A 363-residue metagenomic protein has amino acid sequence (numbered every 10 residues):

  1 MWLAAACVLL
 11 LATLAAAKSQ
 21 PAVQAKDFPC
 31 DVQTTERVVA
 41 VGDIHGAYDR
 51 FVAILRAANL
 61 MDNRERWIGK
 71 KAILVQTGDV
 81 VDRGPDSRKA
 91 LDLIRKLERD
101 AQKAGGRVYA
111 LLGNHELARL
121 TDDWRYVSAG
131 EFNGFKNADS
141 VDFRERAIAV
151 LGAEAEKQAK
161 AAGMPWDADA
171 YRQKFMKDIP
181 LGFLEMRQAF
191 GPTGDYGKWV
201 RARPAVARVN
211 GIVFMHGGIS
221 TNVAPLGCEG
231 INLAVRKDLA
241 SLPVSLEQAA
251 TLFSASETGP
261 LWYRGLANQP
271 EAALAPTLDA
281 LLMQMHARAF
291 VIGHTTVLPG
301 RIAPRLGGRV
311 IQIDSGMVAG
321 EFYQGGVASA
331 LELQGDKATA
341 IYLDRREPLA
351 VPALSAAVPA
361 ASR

Functional and structural regions predicted by a protein language model:
A4-T13: Bacterial N-terminal signal peptides
A16-R363: Feature recognizes metal-dependent phosphohydrolase scaffolds
